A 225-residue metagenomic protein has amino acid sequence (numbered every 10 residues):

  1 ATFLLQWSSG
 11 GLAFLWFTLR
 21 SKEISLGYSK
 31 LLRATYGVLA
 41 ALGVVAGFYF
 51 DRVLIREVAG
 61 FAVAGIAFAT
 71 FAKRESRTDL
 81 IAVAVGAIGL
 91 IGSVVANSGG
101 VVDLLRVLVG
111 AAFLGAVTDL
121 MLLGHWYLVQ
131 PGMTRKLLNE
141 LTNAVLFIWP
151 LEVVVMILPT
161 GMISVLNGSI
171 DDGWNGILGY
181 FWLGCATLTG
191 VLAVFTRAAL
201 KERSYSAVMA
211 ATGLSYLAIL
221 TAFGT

Functional and structural regions predicted by a protein language model:
A1-A96, V107-W126, N143-M162, G176-T225: Hydrophobic cores of alpha-helical transmembrane segments in multi-pass integral membrane proteins
V94-L104, G168-S169: Helix-coil boundary and interhelical linker segments in multi-pass alpha-helical membrane proteins
V102, S169-Y180: Membrane-interface segments at transmembrane helix junctions and kinks in multi-pass inner-membrane proteins
W126, Q130-R135, S164-D172: Membrane-interface interhelical connector segments
N139: Basic (Lys/Arg-enriched) interaction patch that binds polyanionic ligands
